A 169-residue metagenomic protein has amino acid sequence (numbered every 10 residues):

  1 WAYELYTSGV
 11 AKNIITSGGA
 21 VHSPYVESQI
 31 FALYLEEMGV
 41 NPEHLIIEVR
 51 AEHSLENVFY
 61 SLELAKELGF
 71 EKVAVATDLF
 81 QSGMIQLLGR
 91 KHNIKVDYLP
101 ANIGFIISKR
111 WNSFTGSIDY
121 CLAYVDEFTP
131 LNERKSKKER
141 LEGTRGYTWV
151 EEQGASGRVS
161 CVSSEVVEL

Functional and structural regions predicted by a protein language model:
W1-Y124, C161-L169: A structural signal for short, hydrophobic/glycine-enriched beta-strand patches
N112-L169: Glycine-rich flexible loop motifs, especially short His-Gly-Gly/GGXG/HXGH segments used as catalytic or interaction
